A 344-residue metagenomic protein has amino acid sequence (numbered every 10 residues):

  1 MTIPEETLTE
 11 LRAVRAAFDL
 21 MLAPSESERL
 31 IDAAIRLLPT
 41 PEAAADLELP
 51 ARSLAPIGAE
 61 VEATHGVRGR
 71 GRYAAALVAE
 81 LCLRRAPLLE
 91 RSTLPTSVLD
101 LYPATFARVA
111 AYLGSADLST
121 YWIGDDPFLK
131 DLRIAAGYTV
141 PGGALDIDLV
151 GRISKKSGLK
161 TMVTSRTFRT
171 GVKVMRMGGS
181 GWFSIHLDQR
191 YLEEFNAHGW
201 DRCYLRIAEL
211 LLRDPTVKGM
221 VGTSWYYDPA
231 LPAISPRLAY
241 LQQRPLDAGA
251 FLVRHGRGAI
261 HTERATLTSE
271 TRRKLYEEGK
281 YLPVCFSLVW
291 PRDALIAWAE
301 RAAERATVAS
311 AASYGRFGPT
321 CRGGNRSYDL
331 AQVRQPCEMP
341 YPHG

Functional and structural regions predicted by a protein language model:
M1-E194, R213-G219, A233-G344: Non-catalytic substrate-recognition and accessory regions of acyl/acetyltransferase enzymes
E193-L211: Conserved acetyl-CoA-binding loop-helix of GNAT-fold acetyltransferases
V221-D228: Short beta-alpha junction loops
